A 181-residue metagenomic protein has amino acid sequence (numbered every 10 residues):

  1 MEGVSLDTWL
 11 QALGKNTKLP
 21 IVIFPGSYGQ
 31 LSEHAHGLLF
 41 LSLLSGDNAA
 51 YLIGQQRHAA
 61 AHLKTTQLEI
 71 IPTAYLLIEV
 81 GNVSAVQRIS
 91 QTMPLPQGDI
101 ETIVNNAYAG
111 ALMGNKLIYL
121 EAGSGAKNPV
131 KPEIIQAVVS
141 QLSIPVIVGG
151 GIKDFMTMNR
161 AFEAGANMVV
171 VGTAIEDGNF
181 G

Functional and structural regions predicted by a protein language model:
M1-V146, K153-G178: Alpha/beta enzyme core
